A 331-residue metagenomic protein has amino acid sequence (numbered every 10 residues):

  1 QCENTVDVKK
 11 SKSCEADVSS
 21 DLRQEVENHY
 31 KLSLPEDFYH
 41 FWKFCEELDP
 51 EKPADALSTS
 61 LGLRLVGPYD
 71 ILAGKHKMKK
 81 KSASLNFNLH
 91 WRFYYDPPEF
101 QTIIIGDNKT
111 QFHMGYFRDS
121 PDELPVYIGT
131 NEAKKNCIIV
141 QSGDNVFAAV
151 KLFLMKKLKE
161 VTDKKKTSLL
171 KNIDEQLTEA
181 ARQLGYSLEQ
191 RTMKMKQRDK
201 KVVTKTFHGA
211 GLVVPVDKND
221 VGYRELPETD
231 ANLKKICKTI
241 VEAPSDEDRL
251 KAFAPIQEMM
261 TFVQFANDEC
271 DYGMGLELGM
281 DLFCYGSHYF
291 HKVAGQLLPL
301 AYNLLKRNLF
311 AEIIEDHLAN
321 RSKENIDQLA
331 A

Functional and structural regions predicted by a protein language model:
Q1-G115, A266-A331: A surface-exposed partner-binding patch
A54-L61, D119, T130-E132, K166: Generic preference for flexible, low-structure residues
R64, Y69, H76, F117 (+7 more regions): Compositionally biased, intrinsically disordered low-complexity regions
G106-N108, D119, K157-L158: Generic structural motif
Q111-V126: Short linear, low-complexity motifs centered on an aromatic residue
D122-L177: Compact, glycine/acidic-enriched structural inserts
V161-A331: Charge-dense, low-complexity intrinsically disordered regions
